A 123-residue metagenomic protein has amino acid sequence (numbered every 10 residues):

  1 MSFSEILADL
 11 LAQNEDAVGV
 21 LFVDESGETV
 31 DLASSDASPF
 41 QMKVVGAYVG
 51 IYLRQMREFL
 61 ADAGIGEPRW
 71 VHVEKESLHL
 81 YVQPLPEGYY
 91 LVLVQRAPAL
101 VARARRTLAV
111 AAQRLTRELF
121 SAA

Functional and structural regions predicted by a protein language model:
M1-G19, E25-A123: Acidic, low-complexity cytosolic segments
